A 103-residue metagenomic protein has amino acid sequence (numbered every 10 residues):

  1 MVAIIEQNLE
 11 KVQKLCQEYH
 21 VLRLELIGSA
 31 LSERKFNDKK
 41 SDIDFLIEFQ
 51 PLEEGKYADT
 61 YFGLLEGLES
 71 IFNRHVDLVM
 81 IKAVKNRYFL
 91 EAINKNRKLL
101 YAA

Functional and structural regions predicted by a protein language model:
M1-E25, S29-D38, Q50-A103: Catalytic core of pol beta-like nucleotidyltransferases
S41: The conserved glycine-aromatic submotif of the RRM
D44-E48: Short, aliphatic-rich beta-strand segments
